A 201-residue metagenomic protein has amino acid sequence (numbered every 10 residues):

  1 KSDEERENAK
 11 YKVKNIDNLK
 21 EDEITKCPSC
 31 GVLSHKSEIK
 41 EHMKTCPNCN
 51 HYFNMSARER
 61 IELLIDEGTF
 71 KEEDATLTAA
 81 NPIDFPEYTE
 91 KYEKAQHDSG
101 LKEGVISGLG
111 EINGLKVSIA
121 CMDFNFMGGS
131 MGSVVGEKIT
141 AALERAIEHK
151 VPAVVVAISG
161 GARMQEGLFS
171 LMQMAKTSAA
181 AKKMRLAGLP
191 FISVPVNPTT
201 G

Functional and structural regions predicted by a protein language model:
K1-I192, P198: Terminal-region recognition feature
